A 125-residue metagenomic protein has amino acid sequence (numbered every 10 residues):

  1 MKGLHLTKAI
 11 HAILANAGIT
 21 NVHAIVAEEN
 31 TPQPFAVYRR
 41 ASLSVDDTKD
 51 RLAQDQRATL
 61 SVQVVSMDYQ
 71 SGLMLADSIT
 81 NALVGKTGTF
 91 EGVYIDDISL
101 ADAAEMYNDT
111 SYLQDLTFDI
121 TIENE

Functional and structural regions predicted by a protein language model:
M1-D50, Q70, M74, S78-N81 (+2 more regions): Small/polar-rich, solvent-exposed N-terminal microdomains that initiate assembly or binding
I10, L14, V22, V62 (+2 more regions): Hydrophobic beta-strand residues in large extracellular and virion-surface proteins
H23-I25, V37-R39, Q63, A101 (+1 more regions): Residues in well-ordered beta-strands of folded domains
E29, A41-L43, M67-Y69, A103 (+1 more regions): Generic structural motif
N30-T31, D55, V93, S111: A generic structural signal for short, non-catalytic loop/turn and secondary-structure boundary residues
K49-Q54, Y107-D109: Short, solvent-exposed beta-strand/turn "edge" segments of beta-rich domains on protein surfaces
Q54-D68, I79, Y112-E123: Oligomerization/assembly interface segments of phage tail-like spikes and tubes
N81-E125: Acidic-leaning, charged glycine-interspersed low-complexity segments
